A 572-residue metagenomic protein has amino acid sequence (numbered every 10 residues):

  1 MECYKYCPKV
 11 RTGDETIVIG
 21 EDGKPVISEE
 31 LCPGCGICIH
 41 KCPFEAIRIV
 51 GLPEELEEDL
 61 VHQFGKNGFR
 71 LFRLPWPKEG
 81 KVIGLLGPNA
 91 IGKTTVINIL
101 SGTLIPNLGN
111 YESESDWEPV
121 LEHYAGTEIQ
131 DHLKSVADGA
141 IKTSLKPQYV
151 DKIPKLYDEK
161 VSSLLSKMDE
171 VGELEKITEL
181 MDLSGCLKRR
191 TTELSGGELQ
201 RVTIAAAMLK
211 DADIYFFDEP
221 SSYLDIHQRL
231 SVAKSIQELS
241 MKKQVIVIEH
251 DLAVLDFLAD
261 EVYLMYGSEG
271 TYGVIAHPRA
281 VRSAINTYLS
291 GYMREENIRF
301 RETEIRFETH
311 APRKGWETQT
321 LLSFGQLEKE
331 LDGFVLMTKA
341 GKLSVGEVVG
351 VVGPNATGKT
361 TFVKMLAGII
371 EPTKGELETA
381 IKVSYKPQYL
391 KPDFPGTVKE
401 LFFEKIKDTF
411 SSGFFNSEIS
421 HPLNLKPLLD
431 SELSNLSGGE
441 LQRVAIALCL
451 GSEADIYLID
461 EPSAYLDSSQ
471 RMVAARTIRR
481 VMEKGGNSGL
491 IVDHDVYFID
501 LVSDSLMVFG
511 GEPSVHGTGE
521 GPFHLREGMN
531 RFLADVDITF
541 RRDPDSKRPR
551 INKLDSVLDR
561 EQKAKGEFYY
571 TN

Functional and structural regions predicted by a protein language model:
M1-K5, K9, D14-V26, P33-E79 (+6 more regions): Pre-NBD coupling/linker segments of ABC/ABC-like ATPases
K78-G84, P88-A90, T94-E170, D251-R282 (+3 more regions): ABC ATPase nucleotide-binding domain signature region
V96, I204-A205, V232, I446 (+1 more regions): Hydrophobic anchor residue at the start of the ABC signature
D169-L187, G413-L429: Conserved ABC ATPase "signature" region
R190, E219-P220, H227, E461-P462 (+1 more regions): Walker B catalytic motif
R190-L194, E198, E432-L436, E440: Conserved ABC ATPase signature
S235-V247, T477-I491: Conserved catalytic loops of ABC-family nucleotide-binding domains
